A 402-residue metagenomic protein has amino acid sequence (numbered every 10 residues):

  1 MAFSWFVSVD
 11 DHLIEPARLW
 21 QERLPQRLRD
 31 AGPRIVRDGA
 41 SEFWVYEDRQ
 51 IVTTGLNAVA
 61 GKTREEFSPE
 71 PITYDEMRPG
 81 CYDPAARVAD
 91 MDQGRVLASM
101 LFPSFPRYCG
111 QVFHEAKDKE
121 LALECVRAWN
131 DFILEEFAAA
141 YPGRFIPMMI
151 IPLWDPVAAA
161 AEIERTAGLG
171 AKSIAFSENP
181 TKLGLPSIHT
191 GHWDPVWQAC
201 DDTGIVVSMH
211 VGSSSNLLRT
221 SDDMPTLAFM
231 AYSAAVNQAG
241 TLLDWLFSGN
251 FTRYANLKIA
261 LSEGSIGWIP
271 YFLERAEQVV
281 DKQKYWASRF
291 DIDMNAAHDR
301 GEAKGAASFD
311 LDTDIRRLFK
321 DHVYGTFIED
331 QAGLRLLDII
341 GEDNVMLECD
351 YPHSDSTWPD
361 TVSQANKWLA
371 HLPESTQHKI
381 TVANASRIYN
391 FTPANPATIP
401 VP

Functional and structural regions predicted by a protein language model:
A2-V7, E15-E70, D75-A98, A128-A139 (+8 more regions): Mid-to-C-terminal alpha-helical segments outside catalytic/metal-binding sites
V9, E15, F102, S177: Conserved residues at the C-terminal ends of beta-strands
E66-I72, R107-L121, V157: Surface-exposed, active-site-proximal loop segments in enzymatic domains
M100-E115, A140-R144, A159: Substrate-binding cleft and catalytic face of glycoside hydrolase catalytic domains, especially the flexible beta-alpha
F102-R107, V211-L217, Y351-S354: Short glycine-enriched loops at secondary-structure junctions
Y108-V112, N216-P225, S356-W358: Short acidic/His/Gly/Ser-rich catalytic and metal-binding motifs that mark active-site loops of diverse hydrolases
F113-D118, D222-A231, T361-N366: Short glycine/proline- and charge-enriched loop/turn segments that cap or connect secondary-structure elements
L121-A122, A138, G143-I146, I151 (+4 more regions): Catalytic pocket-lining loop regions of alpha/beta-barrel enzymes, especially the amidohydrolase/enolase/GH5 lineages
